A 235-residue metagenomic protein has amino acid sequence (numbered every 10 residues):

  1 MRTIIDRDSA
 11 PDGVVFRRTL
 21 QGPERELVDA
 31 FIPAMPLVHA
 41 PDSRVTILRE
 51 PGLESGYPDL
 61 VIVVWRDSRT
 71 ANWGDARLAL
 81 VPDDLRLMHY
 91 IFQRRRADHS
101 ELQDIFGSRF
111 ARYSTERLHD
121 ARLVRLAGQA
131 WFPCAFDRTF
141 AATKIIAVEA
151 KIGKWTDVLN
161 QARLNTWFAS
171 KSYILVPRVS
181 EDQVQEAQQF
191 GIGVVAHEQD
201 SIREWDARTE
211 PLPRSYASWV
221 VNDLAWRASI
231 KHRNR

Functional and structural regions predicted by a protein language model:
R2-D67, R77-G128, H232-R235: Acidic-basic catalytic patches of nuclease active cores, encompassing PD-(D/E)XK and other metal-cofactor nuclease
V15-T19, I47-L48, G52-E54, S68-R86 (+4 more regions): Non-catalytic C-terminal interaction segments of nucleic acid-processing enzymes
S55, F140-A142: A generic fold-level signal
L60-S68, A135, T143-I152: Conserved catalytic cores of phosphodiester-cleaving nucleases, focusing on short active-site segments
A71-N72, T143, G153-L164, L175-V176 (+1 more regions): Active-site-adjacent loop/helix micro-motif of nuclease/hydrolase catalytic cores
E101-L102, A147-E149, S170-K171: Short, contiguous strand/loop micro-motifs
G107-S108, W167-K171: Short glycine/proline-enriched coil/turn segments at helix->beta-strand junctions
I152-W155, A169-D200: Nucleic-acid nuclease catalytic cores
